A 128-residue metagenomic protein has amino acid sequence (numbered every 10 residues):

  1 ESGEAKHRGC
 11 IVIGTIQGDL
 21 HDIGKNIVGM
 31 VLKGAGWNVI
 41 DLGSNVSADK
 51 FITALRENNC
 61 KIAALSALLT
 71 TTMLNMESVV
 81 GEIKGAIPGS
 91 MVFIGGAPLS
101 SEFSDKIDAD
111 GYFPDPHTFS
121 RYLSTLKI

Functional and structural regions predicted by a protein language model:
E1-V28: Long amphipathic N-terminal alpha/beta scaffold segment
V28-A35, I40-A109, Y122: Cofactor-cradling patches in redox/metallo enzymes
D110-P116: Short acidic-hydrophobic, aromatic-tinged amphipathic segments that line or gate anion-handling sites
Y122-I128: A charged, well-structured terminal subsegment
